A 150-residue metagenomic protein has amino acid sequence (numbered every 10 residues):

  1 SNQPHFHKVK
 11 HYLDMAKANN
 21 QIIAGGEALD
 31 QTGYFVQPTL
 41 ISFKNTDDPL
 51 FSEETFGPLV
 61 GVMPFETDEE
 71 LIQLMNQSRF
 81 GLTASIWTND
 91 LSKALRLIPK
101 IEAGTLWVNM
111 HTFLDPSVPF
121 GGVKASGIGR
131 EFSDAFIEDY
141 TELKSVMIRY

Functional and structural regions predicted by a protein language model:
S1-N45, V108: ALDH superfamily catalytic-core signature
A28, F35-Y150: Conserved C-terminal structural/oligomerization subdomain of aldehyde/semialdehyde dehydrogenase
